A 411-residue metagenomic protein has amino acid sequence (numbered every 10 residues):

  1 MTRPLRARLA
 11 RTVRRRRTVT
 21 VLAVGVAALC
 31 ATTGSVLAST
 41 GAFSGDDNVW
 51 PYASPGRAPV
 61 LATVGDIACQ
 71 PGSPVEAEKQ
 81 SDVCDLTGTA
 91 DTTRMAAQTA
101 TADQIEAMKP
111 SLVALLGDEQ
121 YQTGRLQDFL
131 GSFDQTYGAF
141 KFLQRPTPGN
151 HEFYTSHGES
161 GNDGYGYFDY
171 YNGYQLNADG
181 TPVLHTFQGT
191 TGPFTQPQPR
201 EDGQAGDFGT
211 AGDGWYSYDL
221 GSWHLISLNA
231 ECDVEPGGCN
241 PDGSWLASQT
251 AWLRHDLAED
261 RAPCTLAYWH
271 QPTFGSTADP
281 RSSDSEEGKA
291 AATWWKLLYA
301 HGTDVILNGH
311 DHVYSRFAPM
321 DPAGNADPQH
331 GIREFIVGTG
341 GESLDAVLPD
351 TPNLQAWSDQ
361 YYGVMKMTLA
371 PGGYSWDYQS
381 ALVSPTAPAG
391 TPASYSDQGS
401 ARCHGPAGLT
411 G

Functional and structural regions predicted by a protein language model:
R3-V26: N-terminal export and membrane-targeting signals
A28-T40: Hydrophobic alpha-helical membrane-insertion segments, chiefly the h-region of N-terminal signal peptides
G41-D128, S276: N-terminal active-site segment of His-dependent metallophosphoesterases
L61-T63, A114, L225-S227, L266-Y268 (+1 more regions): Structural motif
D66, G117-D118, T147-N150, L228 (+2 more regions): Active-site glycine-centered loops adjacent to acidic/histidine catalytic or metal-binding residues that shape
S73-T89, Q122-T265, P280-G288, T293-W294 (+4 more regions): Extended active-site neighborhood of metal-dependent phosphoesterases/phosphodiesterases
Y268-F274, D304-Y314: Histidine-centered catalytic micro-motifs
V347, N353-G411: A short C-terminal boundary segment appended to hydrolase-like catalytic domains
